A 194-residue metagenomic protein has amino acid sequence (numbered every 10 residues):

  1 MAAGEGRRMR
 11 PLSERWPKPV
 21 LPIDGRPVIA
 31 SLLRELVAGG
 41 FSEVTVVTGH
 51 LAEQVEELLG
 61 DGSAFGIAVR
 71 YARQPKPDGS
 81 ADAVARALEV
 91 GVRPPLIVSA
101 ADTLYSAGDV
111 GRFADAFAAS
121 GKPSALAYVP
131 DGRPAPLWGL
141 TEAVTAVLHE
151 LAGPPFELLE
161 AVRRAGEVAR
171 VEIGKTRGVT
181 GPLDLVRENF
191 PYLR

Functional and structural regions predicted by a protein language model:
M1-L12: A phosphate-binding catalytic loop at a beta-strand-loop-alpha-helix junction that coordinates phosphoryl groups
A2, T48, A100, Y128-V129: Short beta-strand/turn micro-motifs composed of small residues that flank or help shape donor/cofactor-binding pockets
E5, W16, L51, K175: A generic "binding-loop/recognition-motif" signal
R8, P22, R26-V110: Conserved N-terminal catalytic core of the sugar/cofactor nucleotidyltransferase
P19, A68-R70, E167-A169: Conserved beta-strand segments of alpha/beta enzyme cores
G49, A72-Q74, A127-V129, V171-I173: Conserved beta-strand termini and adjacent loop/short-helix elements that scaffold enzyme active sites in alpha/beta
I97, L104, G111, A118 (+1 more regions): Catalytic-core segments of class I nucleotidyltransferases/pyrophosphorylases that form NMP-activated intermediates
F117-S124: Conserved donor NDP-sugar-binding/catalytic core segment of glycosyltransferases
